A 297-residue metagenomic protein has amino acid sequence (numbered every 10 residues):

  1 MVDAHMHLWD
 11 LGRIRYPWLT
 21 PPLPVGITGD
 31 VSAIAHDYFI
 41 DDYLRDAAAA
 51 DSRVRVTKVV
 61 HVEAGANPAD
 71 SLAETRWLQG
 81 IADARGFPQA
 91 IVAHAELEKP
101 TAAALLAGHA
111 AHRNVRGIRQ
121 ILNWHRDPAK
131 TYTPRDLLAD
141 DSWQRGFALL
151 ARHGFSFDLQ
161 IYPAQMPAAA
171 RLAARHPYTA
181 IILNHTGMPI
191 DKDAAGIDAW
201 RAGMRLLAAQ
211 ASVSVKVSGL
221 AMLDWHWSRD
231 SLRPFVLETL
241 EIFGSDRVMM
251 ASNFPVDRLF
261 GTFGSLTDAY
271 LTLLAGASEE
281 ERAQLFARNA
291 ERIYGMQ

Functional and structural regions predicted by a protein language model:
M1-L11, L183-T186: Histidine-centered catalytic micro-motifs
V2, L11-A49, K58, E238 (+2 more regions): Mid-to-C-terminal alpha-helical segments outside catalytic/metal-binding sites
H5, V59, I91, I118 (+6 more regions): Conserved, mostly hydrophobic/aromatic
H7, G65, E96, G187 (+2 more regions): Catalytic metal-binding/acid-base residues of hydrolase active sites
L23-H36, R45-N67, F87-E96, R116-N123 (+1 more regions): Divalent metal-dependent hydrolysis catalytic cores, especially in the metallo-beta-lactamase
A35-D46, A102-A103, M166-P167, A195-M204: Alpha-helical scaffolding within the catalytic cores of extracellular/periplasmic polymer-degrading hydrolases
A69-A164, R171, S214-L223, D230: Active-site gating/metal-coordination segments in enzymes
T133-M249: Catalytic pocket-lining loop regions of alpha/beta-barrel enzymes, especially the amidohydrolase/enolase/GH5 lineages
